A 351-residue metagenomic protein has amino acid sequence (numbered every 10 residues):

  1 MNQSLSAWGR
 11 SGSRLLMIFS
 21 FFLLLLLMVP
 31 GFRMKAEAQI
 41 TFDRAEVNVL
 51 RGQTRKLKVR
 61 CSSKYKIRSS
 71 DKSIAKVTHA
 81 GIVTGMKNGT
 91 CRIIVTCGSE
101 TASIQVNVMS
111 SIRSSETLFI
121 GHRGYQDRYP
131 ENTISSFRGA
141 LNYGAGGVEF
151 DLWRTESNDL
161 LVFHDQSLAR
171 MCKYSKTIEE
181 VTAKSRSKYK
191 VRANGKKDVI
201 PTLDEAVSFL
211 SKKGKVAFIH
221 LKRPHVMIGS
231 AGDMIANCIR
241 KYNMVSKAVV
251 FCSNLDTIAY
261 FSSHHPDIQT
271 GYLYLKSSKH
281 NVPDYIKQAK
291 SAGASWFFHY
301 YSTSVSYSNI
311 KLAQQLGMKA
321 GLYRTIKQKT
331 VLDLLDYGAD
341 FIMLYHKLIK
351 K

Functional and structural regions predicted by a protein language model:
M1-S11: N-terminal secretory signal peptides that target proteins for export/translocation
R10-S11, A36, L168, K173: Intrinsically disordered, glycine/charged-rich N-terminal periplasmic/extracytoplasmic linker segments that lie
G12-M34: Sec-dependent N-terminal signal peptides of Gram-positive bacterial secreted proteins and lipoproteins
G31-S115, S278: Extracytoplasmic soluble-region selector
R92-I94, N107-K351: Phosphate-group recognition and catalysis centered on beta-loop-alpha active-site segments
